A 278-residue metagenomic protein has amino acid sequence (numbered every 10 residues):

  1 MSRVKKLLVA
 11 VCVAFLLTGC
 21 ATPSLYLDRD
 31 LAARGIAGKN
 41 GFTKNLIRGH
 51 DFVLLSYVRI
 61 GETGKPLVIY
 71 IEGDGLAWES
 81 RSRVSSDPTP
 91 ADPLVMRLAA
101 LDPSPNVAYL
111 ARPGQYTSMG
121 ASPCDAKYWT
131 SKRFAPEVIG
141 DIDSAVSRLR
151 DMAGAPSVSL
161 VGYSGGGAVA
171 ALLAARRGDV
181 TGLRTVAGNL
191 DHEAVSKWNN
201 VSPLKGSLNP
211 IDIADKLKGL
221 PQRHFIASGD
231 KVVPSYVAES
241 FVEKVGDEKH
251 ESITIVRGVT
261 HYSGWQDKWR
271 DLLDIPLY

Functional and structural regions predicted by a protein language model:
T18-G19: C-terminal motif of bacterial Sec signal peptides marking the signal peptidase cleavage site
L31-G61: N-terminal cap/lid segment of alpha/beta-hydrolase-fold proteins
V53, R59-A111, Y116-S118: Short, surface-exposed "cap/lid" segments of acyl-processing enzymes
P123-M152: Alpha/beta-hydrolase active-site loop
V161-G166, A170: Gly/Ala-rich beta-loop-alpha elbow adjacent to hydrolase catalytic centers
G188-N189, E193-H250, T254-R257: The feature captures the conserved acid-bearing segment of alpha/beta-hydrolase catalytic domains
V259-K268: Catalytic histidine-centered segment of alpha/beta-hydrolase-like enzymes
